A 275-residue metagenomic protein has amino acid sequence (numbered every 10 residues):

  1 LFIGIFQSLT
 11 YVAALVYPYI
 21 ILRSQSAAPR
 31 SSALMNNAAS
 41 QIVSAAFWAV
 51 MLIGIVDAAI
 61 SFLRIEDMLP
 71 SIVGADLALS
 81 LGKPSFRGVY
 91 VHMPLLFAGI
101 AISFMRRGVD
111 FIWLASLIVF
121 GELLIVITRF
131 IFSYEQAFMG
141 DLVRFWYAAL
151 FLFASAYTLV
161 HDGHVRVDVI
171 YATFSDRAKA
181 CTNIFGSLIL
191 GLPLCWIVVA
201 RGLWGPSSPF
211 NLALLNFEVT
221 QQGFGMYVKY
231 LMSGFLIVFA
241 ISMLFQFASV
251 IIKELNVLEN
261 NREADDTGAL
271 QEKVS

Functional and structural regions predicted by a protein language model:
L1-T173, R177-S275: Alpha-helical transmembrane segments and membrane-interface helix-loop junctions in multi-pass membrane proteins
